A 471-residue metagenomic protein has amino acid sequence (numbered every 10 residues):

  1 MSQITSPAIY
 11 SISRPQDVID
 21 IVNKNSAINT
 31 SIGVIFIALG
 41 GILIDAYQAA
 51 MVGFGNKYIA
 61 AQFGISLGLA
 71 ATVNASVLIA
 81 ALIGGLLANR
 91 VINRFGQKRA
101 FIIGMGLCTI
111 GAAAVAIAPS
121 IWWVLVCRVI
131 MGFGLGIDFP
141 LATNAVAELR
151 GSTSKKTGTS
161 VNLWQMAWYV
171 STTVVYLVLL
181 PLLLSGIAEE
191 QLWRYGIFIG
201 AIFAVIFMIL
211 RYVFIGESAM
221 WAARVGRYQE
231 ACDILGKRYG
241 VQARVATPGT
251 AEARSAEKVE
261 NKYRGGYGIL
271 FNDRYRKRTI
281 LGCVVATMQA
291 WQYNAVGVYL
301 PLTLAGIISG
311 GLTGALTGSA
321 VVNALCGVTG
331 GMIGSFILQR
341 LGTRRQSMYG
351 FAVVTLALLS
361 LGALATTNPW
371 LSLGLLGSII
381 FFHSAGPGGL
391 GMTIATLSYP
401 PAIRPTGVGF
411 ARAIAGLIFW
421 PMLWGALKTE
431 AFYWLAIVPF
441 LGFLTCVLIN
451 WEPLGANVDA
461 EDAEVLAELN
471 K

Functional and structural regions predicted by a protein language model:
S2-K471: Transmembrane-helix signature of 12-pass secondary carriers
